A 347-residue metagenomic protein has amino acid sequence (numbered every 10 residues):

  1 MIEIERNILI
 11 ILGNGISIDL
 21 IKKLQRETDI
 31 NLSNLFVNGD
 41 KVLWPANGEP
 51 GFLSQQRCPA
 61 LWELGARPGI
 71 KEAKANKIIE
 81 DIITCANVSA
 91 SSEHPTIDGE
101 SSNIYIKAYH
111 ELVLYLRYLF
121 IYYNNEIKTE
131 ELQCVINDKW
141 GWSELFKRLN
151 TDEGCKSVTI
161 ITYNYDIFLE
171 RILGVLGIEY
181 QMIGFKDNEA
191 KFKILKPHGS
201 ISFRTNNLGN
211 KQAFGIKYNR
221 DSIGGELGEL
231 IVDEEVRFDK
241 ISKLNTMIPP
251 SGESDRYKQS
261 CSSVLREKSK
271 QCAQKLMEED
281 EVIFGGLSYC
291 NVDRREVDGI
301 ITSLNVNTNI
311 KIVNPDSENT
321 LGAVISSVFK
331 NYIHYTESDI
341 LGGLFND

Functional and structural regions predicted by a protein language model:
M1-K156: Gly/serine-rich nucleotide phosphate-binding loop at the start of the catalytic core of nucleotide/ADP-ribose-handling
M1-L20, D29, F52, Q259 (+1 more regions): SIR2/sirtuin-family catalytic core signature
L20, Q133-I194, S202: Metabolite-binding pocket within alpha/beta catalytic cores that recognizes anionic/polar moieties
K23-L35, G174-Y180, Q212, G299-I300: Short secondary-structure boundary/capping segments
W44, K186-F203, T308-I325: Short, flexible loop segments at boundaries between secondary-structure elements
P50, R220-M277: Acidic, metal/cofactor-coordinating or nucleic-acid-engaging core segments within structured domains
E170-V175, T205-K211, R295-E296: A short secondary-structure junction signal
K193-S200, L208-I216, F345-D347: Short, surface-exposed amphipathic charged segments that create phosphate/polyanion-binding patches used for binding
